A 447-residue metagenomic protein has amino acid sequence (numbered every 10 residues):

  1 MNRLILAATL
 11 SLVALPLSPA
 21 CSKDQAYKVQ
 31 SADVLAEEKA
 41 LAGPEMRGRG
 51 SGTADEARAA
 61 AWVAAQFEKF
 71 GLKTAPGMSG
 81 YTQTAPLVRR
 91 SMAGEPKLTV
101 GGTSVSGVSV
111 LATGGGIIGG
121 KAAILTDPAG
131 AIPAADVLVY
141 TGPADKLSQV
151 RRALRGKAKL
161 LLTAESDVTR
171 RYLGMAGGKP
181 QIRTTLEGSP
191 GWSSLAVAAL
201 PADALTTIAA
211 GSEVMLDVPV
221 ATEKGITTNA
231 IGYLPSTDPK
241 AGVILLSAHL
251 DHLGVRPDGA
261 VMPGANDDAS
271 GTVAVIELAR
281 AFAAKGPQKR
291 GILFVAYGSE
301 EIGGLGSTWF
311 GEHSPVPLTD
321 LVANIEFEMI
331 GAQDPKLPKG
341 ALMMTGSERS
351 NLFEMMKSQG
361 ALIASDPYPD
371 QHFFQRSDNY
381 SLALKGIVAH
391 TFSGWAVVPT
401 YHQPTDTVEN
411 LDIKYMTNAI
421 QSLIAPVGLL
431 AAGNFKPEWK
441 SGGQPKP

Functional and structural regions predicted by a protein language model:
A7-S18: Bacterial N-terminal signal peptides
D24-K28, P44-A54, K69, T84-P86 (+9 more regions): Second-shell loop/turn segments in exported
A26-T74, S91, T141, L160 (+3 more regions): Catalytic-core environment of secreted peptidases
K28-A54, F70, T74-P76, T84 (+3 more regions): N-terminal capping segment at the start of a domain
R47-S148, S347: Noncatalytic luminal/extracellular "stalk/propeptide" segments of secretory-pathway proteins
G101-A129, G177-G264, R280, A284 (+2 more regions): Soluble metallo-hydrolase cores and metallopeptidase-like ectodomains found primarily in the secretory/periplasmic
R280, P399-P447: His/Asp/Glu-rich mid-to-C-terminal helical/loop segments that flank catalytic regions of hydrolases
P287, Y297-T400: Metal-dependent peptidase/peptidase-like ectodomains
